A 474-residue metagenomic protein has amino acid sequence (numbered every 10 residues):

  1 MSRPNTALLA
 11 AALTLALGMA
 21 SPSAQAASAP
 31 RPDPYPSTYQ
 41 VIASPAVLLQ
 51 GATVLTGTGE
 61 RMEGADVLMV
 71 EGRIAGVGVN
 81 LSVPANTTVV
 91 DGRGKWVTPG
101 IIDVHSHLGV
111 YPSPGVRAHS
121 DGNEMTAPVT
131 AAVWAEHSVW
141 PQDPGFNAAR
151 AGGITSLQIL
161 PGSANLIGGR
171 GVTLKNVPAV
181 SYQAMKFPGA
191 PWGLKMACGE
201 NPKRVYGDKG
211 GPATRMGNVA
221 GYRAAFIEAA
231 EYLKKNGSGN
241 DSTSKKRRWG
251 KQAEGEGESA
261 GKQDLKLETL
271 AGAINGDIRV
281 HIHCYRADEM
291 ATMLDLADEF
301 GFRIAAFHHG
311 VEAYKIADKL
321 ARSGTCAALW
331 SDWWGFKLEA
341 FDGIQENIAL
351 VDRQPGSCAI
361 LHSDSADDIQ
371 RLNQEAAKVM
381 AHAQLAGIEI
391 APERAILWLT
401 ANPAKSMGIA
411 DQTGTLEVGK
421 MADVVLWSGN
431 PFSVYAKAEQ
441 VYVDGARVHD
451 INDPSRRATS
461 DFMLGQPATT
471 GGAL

Functional and structural regions predicted by a protein language model:
A10-A20: Bacterial N-terminal signal peptides
R31-S44, V54, T58-T98, G115: Histidine-rich, glycine-flanked metal-binding segment
T38, A43, S113-P114, S120-V133 (+4 more regions): His/Asp/Glu-enriched, well-ordered alpha-helical/loop segment that forms or immediately abuts the divalent-metal
P45-L49, V83-E136: Replace "His-x-His-based motif
A52, K405, E417-D461: C-terminal cap of metal-dependent C-N hydrolases
A52, V67, G72, G94 (+10 more regions): Divalent metal-coordination and catalytic microenvironments
G115-S138, V180, P202, K245-Q252 (+2 more regions): Active-site gating loops and adjacent loop-to-helix segments of metal-dependent hydrolytic enzymes
G145, R150-H308, K437: Polyanionic/metal-chelating signatures
